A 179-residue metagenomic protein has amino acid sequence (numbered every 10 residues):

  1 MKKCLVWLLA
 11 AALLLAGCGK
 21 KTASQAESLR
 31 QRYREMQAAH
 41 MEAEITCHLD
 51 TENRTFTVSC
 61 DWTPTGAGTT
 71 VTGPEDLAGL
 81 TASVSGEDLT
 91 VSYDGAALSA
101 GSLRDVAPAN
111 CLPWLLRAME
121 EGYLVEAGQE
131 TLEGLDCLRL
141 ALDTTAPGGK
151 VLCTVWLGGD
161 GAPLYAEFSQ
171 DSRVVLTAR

Functional and structural regions predicted by a protein language model:
M1-A16: Sec-dependent bacterial lipoprotein signal peptides
A16-T65, D76: N-terminal leader/targeting segments and the immediate start of mature chains
R34, A43, C47, V91-P147: Flexible, processing/modification-adjacent segments and terminal tails in exported/periplasmic/extracellular proteins
A38, G79-T81, G134: A glycine-biased structural micro-motif
I45-T51, W62-G66, G73-E75, G95 (+3 more regions): Beta-strand elements of well-folded, non-transmembrane domains
N53-T57, L77-L80, G148-C153, V175: Short, surface-exposed coil-to-beta transition loops
S59-W114, R173-V174: An acidic-aromatic
G68, V125-R179: Gly/Pro-enriched, hydrophobic low-complexity segments that function as extracytoplasmic propeptides/linkers
